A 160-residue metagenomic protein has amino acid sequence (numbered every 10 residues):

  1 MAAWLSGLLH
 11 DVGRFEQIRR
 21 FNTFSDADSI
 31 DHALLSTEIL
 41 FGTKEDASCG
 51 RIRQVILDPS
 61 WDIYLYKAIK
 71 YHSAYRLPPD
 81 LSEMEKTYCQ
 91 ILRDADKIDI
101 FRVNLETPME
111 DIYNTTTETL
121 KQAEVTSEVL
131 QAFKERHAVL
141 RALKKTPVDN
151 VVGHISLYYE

Functional and structural regions predicted by a protein language model:
M1, L9, R20, A74-E160: Divalent metal-dependent phosphate-bond-processing catalytic cores, especially two-metal-ion Mg2+/Mn2+ enzymes that act
M1-L5, A47-K70, E85-I91: Acidic/histidine metal-binding catalytic segments
M1-S25, S36, L40, L65-Y75: His-Asp-centered metal-binding catalytic motifs of divalent-metal-dependent phosphohydrolases/nucleases
R20-L34, E110-Y113: Post-HEXXH active-site segment of zinc metalloproteases
I30-S48: An active-site-proximal "capping" alpha-helix that borders the catalytic cofactor pocket
